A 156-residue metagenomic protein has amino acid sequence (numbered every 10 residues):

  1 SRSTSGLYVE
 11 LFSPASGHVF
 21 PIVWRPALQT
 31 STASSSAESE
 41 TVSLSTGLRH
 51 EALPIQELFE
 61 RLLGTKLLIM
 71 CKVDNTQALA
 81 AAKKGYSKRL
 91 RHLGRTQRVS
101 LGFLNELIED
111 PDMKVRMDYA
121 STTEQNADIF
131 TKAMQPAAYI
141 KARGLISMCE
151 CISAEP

Functional and structural regions predicted by a protein language model:
S1-L11: An active-site-proximal beta-strand-loop segment
S3-T4, W24, L58: Composition- and surface-driven signal marking solvent-exposed, interaction-prone regions in large proteins
V9-V42: A short, polar/acidic, helix/strand-boundary loop motif
T30-P156: RNase H-like nuclease module associated with reverse transcription
